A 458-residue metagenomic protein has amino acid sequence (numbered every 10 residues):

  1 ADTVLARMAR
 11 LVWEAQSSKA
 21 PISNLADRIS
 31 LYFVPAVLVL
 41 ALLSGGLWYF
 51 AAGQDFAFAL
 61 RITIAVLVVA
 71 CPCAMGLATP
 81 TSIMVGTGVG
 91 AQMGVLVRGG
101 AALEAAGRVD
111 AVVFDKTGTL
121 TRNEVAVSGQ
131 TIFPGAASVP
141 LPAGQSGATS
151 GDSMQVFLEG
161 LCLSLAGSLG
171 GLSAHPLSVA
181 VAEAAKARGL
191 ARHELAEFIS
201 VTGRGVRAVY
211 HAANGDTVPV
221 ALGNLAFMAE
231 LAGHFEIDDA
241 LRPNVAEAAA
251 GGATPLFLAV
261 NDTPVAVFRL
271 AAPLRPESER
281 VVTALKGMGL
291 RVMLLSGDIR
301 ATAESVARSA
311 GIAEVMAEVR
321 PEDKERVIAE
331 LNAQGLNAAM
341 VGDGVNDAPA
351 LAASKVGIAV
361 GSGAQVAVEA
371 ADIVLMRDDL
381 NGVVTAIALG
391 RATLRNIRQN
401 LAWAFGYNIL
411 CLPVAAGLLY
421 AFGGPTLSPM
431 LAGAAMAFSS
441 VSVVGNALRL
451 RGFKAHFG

Functional and structural regions predicted by a protein language model:
A1-T63, A137-A143, T149, L274 (+2 more regions): Actuator/coupling domain of P-type ATPases
D2, R7, S18, A212-T217 (+3 more regions): Conserved ATP-binding TGD loop and adjacent catalytic N/P-domain core of P-type ATPases
L31-V69, G94, T131-P134, A404-A434: Helix-interface capping motifs at the ends of transmembrane segments in multi-pass membrane proteins
T81-G100, T131-F133, L448-G458: Juxtamembrane helix-loop transition segments at the membrane interface in multi-pass membrane proteins
V89, A143, G151, L290 (+5 more regions): Membrane-embedded alpha-helical bundles of multi-pass transporters
D110-A174, G203-M293, D372-I373, G445-F453: ATP-driven catalytic headpiece of P-type ATPases
A180-A191: A short beta-strand->alpha-helix segment at the C-terminal rim of the class III nucleotidyl cyclase catalytic domain
